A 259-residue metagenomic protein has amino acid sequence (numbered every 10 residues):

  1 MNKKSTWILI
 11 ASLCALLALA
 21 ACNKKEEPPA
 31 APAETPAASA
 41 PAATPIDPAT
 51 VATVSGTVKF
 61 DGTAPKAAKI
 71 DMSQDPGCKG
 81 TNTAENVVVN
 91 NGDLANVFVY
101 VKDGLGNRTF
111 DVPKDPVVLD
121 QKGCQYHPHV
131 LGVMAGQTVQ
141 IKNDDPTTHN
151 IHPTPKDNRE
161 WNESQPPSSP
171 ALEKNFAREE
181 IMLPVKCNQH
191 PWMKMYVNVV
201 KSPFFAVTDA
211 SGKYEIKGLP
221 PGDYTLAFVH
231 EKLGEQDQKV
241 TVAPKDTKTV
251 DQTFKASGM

Functional and structural regions predicted by a protein language model:
M1-A20: Sec-dependent bacterial lipoprotein signal peptides
C22-M259: Extracytoplasmic copper-binding redox domains, predominantly the cupredoxin/blue-copper superfamily
